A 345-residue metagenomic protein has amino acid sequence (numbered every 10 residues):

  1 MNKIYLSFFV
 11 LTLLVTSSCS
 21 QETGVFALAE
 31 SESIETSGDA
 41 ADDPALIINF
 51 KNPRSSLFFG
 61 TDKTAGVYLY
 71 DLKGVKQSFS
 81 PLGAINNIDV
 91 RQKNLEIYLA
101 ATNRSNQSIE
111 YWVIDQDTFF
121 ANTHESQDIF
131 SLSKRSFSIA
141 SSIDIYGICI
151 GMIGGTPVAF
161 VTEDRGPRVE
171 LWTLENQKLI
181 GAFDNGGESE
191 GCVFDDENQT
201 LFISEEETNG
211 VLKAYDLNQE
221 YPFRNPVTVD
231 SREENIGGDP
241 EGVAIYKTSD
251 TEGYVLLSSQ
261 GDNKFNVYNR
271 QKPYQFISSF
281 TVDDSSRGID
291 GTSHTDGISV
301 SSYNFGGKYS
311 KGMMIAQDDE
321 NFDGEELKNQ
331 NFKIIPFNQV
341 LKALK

Functional and structural regions predicted by a protein language model:
N2-F9: Sec-dependent signal peptide recognition, specifically the positively charged N-region followed immediately by
V15-S18: C-terminal motif of bacterial Sec signal peptides marking the signal peptidase cleavage site
S20-K345: Sequence/structural signature of beta-propeller domains
